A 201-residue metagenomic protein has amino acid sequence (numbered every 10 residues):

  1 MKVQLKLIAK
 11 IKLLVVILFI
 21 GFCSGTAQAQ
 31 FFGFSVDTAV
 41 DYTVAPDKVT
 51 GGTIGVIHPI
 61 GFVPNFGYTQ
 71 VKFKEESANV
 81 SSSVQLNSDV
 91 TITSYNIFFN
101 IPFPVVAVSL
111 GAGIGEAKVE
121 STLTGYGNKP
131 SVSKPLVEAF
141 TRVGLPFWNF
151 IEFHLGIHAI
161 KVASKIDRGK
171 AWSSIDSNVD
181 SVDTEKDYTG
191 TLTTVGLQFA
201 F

Functional and structural regions predicted by a protein language model:
M1-F32, F201: Cleavable N-terminal export/targeting peptides
T26-V80, T194-A200: Short glycine/proline- and aromatic-enriched beta-strand/turn motifs that initiate or cap beta-hairpins
Q30-T38, I60-F66, V106-A112, V137-A139 (+2 more regions): Transmembrane beta-strands of outer-membrane beta-barrel proteins
G33-T43, G67-V71, N100-T124, H158-S164 (+1 more regions): Short glycine-rich beta-strand segments
V44-T50, K74-L86, V119-S133, K165-S174: Outer-membrane beta-barrel translocator domains and adjoining extracellular loop/strand segments of Gram-negative
P46-G52, I60, K72, D89-Y95 (+3 more regions): Residues that define the transmembrane beta-barrel architecture of outer-membrane proteins
G52-H58, Y95-F103, A112-I114, A139-F147 (+2 more regions): Residues on the lipid-exposed face of transmembrane beta-strands in outer-membrane beta-barrel proteins
S77, L145-F201: Predominantly the C-terminal beta-signal and adjacent terminal strand-loop region of outer-membrane beta-barrel
